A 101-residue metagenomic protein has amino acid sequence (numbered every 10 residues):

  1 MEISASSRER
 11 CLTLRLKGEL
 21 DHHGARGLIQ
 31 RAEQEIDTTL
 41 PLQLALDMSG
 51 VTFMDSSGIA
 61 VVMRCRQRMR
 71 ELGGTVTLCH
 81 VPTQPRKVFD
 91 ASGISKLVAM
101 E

Functional and structural regions predicted by a protein language model:
M1-R15: Short beta-strand/loop segment at the start of cytosolic alpha/beta domains
E2-S4, L97-E101: Short hydrophobic/aromatic patches at helix-to-coil boundaries
R8-E9, S49, E101: Conserved catalytic submotifs in the C-terminal HATPase_c
E19-V98: Amphipathic alpha-helical interaction surfaces in cytosolic regulatory modules
